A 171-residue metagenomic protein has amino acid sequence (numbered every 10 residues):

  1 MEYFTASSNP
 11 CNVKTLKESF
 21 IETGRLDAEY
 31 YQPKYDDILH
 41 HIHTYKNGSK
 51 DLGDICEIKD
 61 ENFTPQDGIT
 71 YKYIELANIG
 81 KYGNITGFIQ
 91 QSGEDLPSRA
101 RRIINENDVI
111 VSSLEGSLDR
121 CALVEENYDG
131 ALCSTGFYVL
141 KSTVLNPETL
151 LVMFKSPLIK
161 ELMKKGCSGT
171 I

Functional and structural regions predicted by a protein language model:
M1-P65: Non-catalytic DNA-recognition/assembly elements of restriction-modification systems
F4, K17, I21-E22, Y31 (+3 more regions): Glycine-anchored helix-breaking recognition loops at helix->coil/strand junctions
K50-N62, A77-E106: Sequence-specific dsDNA recognition surfaces
L52, C56-N62, D129, F137-I171: Basic, amphipathic alpha-helical recognition segments used for DNA target recognition
P65-Y73, K165-G166: Short coil/turn segments at secondary-structure boundaries
D67-I69, P97, C133: Short, solvent-exposed coil/turn segments
G68, I79, N84, Q90 (+3 more regions): Short capping/connector residues at structural and topological boundaries
A100, E106, I110-K155: A short beta-sheet element
